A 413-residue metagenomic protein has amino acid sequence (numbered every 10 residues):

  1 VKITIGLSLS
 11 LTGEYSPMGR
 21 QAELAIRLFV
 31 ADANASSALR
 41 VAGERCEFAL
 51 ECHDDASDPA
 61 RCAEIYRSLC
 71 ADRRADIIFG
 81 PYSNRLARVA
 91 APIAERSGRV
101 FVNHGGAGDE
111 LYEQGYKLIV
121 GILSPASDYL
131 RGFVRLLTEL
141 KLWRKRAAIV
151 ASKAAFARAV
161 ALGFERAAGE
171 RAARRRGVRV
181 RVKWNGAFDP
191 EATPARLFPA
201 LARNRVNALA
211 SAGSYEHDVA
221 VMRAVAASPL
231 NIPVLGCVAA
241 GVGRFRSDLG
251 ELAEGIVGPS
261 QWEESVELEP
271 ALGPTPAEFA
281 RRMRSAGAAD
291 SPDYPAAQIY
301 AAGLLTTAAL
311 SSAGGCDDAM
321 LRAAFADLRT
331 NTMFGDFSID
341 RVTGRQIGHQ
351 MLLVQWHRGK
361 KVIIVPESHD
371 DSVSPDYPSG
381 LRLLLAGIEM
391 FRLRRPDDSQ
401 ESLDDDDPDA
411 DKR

Functional and structural regions predicted by a protein language model:
V1-T4: Extreme N-terminal starter segment of soluble prokaryotic enzymes
G6-R27, H53-P59, K153-R158, E267-L268 (+1 more regions): Extracytoplasmic "Venus flytrap"
R20-L24, L39-E113, I122, D189-P194 (+2 more regions): Beta-alpha junction/loop-to-helix N-cap segments that form part of ligand/metal-binding clefts
A25-L50, R171-G177: Signal peptide-proximal N-terminal region of secreted/periplasmic/extracellular or secretory-lumen proteins
L69-Y82, V102-H104, A147-A151, R205-Y215 (+3 more regions): Periplasmic-binding protein-like
K117-P229, P270, P274: Extracellular/periplasmic Venus flytrap/periplasmic-binding protein
A226-Y300, D370, G380-D407: Extracellular/periplasmic periplasmic-binding protein-like sensory domains
M283-A296, T307-V365: Segments of small-molecule ligand-sensing domains
